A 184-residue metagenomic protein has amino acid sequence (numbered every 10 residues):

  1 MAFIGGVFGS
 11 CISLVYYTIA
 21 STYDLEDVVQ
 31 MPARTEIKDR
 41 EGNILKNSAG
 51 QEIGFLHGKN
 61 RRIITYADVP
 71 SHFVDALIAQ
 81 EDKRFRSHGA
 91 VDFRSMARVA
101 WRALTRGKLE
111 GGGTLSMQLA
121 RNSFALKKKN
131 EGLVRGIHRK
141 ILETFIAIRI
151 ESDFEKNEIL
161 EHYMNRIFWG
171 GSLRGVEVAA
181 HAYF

Functional and structural regions predicted by a protein language model:
M1-F184: Juxtamembrane regions of bacterial inner-membrane/periplasmic proteins, predominantly the peptidoglycan biogenesis
